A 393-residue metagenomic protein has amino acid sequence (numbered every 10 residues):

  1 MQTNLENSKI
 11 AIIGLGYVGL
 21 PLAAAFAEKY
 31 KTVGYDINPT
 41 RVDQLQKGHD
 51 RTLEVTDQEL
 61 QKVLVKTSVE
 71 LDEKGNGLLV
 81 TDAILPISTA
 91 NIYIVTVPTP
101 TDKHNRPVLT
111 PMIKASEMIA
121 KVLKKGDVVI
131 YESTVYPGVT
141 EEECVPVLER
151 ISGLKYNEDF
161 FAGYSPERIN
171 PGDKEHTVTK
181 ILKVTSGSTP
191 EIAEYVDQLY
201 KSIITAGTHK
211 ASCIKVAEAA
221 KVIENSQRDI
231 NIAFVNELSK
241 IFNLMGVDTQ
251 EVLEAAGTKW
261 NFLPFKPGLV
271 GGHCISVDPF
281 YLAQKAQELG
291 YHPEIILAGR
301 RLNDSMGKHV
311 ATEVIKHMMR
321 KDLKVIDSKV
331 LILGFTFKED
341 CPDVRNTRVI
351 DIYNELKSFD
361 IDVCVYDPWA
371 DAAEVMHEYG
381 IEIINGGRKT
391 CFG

Functional and structural regions predicted by a protein language model:
M1-G393: Structural/interface elements that position substrates and couple domains in central-metabolism enzymes
